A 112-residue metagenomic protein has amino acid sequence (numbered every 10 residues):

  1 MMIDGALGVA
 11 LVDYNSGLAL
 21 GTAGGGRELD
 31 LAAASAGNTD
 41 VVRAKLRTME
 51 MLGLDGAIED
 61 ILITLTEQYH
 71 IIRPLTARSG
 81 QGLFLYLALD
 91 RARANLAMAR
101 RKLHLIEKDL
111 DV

Functional and structural regions predicted by a protein language model:
M1-V112: Non-catalytic interaction/Regulatory regions outside core domains
